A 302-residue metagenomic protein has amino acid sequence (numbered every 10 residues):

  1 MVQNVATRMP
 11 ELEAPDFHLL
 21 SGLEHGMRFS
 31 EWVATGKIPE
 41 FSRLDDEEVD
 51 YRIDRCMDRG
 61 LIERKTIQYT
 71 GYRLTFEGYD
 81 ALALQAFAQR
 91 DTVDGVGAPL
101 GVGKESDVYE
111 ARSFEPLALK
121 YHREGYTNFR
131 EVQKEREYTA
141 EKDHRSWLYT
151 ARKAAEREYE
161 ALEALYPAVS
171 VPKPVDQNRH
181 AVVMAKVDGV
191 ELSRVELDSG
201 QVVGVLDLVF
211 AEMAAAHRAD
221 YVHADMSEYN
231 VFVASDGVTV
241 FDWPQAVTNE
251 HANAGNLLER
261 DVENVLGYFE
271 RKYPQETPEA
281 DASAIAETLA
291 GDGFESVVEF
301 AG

Functional and structural regions predicted by a protein language model:
M1-E11, V297-G302: Haloarchaeal acidic low-complexity proteome signature biased toward cell-envelope/secretome components but also
Q3-T7, E63, D80-V190, R218: Conserved ATP-binding subdomain of kinase catalytic cores across diverse folds
L12-F41: Short amphipathic alpha-helical interface segments
K37, R43, S146-S170, S193-Y229 (+3 more regions): Conserved kinase catalytic-core helix
S42-D58: Short amphipathic alpha-helical interaction segments
M57-I67: A short, conserved structural fragment
T66-A83: Accessory beta->alpha helical hairpin/"wing" motif in late/C-terminal subdomains of nucleic-acid enzymes
R218, H223, D236-G302: C-lobe/activation-segment region of protein kinase-like
